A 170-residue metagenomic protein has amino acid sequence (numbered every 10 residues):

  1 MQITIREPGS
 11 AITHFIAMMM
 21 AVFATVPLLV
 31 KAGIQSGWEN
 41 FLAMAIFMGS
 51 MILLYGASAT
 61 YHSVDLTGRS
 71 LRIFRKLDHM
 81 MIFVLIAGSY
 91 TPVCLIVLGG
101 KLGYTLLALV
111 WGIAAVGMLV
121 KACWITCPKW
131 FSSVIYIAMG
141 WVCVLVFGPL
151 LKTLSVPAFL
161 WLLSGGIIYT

Functional and structural regions predicted by a protein language model:
M1-T170: Multi-pass alpha-helical transmembrane bundles in non-GPCR membrane proteins that perform intramembrane catalysis
